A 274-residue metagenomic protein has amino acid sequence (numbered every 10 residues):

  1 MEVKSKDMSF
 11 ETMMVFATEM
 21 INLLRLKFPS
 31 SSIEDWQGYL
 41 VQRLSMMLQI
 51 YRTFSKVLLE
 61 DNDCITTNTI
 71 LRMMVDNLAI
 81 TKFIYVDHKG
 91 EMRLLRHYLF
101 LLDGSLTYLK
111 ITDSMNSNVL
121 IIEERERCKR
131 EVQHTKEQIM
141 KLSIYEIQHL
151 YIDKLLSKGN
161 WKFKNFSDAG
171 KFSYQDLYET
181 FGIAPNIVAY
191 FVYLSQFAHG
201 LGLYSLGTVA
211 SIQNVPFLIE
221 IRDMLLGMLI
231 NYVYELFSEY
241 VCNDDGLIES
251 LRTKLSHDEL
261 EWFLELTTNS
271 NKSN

Functional and structural regions predicted by a protein language model:
M1-G38, G104-N274: Secondary-shell segments that build the walls of catalytic and ion/ligand-binding clefts
L26-D87: Long, hydrophobic/aromatic-enriched structural stretches that serve as scaffold segments
T67, Y85-R96, N243-R252: Short, glycine/acidic-rich hinge or "gate" loops at secondary-structure transitions that mediate conformational
R72-E123: Internal, hydrophobic cores of structured domains that mediate oligomerization or house catalytic pockets within large
